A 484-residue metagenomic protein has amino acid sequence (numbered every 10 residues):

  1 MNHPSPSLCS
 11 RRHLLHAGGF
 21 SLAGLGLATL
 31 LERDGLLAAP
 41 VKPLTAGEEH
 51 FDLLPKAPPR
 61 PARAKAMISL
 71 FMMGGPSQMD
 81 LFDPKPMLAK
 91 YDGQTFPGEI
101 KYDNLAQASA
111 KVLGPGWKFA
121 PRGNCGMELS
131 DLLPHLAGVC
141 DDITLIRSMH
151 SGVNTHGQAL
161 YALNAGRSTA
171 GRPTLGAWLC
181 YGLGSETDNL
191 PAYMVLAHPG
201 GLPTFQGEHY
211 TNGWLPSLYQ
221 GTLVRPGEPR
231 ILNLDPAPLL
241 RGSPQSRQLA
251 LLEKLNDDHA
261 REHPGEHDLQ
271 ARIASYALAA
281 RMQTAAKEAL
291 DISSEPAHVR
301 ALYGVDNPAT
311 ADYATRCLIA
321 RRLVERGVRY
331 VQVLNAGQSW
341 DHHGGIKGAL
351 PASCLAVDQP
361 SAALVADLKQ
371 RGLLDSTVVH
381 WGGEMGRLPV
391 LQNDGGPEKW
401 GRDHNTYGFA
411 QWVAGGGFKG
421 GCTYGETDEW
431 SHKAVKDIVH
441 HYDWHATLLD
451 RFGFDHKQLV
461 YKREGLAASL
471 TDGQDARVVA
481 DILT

Functional and structural regions predicted by a protein language model:
M1-T484: Ligand-binding pockets and gating/stacking loops
